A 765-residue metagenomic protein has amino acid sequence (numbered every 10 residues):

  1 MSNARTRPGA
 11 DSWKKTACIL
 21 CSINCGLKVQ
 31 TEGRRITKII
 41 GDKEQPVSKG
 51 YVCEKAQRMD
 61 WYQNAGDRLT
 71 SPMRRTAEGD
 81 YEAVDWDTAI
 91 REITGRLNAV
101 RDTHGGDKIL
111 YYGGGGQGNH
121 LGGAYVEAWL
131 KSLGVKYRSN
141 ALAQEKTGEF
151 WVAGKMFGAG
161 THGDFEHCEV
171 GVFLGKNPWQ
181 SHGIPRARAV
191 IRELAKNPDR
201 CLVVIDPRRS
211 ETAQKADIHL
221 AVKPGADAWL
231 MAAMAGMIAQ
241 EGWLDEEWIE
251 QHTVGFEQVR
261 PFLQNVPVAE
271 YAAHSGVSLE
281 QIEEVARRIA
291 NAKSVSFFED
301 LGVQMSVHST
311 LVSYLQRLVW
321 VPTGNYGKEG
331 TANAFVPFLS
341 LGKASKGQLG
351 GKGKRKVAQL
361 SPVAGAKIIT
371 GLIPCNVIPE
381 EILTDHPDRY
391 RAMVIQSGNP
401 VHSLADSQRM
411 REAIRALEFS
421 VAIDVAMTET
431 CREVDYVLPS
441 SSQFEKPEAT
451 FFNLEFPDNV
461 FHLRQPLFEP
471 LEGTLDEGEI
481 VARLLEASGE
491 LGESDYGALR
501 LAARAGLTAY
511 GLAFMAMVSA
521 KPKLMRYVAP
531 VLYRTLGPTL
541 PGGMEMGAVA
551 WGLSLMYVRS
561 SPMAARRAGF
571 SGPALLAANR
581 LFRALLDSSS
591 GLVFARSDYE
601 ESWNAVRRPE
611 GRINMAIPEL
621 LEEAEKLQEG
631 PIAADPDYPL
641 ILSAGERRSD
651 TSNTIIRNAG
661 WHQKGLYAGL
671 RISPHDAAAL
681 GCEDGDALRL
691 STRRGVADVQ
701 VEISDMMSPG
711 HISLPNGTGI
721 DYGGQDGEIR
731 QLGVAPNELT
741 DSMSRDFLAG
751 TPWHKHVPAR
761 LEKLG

Functional and structural regions predicted by a protein language model:
M1-E241, N265, E270, S278 (+9 more regions): N-terminal export/assembly segments and adjacent metallocofactor-ligating motifs of anaerobic energy-metabolism
T37, D245-E246, I282, S296-F297 (+9 more regions): Acidic/polar loop patches that form or flank catalytic/metal-binding clefts of enzymes that bind anionic ligands
A77-E82, W243-L279, L467-S602, K664-L666 (+1 more regions): N-terminal leader/propeptide and maturation segments of large enzyme subunits in energy/redox metabolism and hydrolases
A124-I205, A228-A232, L318-R432, S442-F452 (+2 more regions): Extended redox/cofactor-interaction regions of prokaryotic respiratory oxidoreductases
Q214-V222, E445-T450, N459-P470: Short beta-alpha connecting loops at secondary-structure transitions that line or flank enzyme active sites
M234, T253-C375: Active-site phosphate/pyrophosphate-binding segments
D435: Catalytic, metal-anchored helix/loop core of enzyme active sites in primary metabolism
T474-L536, L540-G542, N653, N658-R671 (+1 more regions): Long, contiguous, secondary-structure-rich segments that constitute the structural scaffold of globular domains
